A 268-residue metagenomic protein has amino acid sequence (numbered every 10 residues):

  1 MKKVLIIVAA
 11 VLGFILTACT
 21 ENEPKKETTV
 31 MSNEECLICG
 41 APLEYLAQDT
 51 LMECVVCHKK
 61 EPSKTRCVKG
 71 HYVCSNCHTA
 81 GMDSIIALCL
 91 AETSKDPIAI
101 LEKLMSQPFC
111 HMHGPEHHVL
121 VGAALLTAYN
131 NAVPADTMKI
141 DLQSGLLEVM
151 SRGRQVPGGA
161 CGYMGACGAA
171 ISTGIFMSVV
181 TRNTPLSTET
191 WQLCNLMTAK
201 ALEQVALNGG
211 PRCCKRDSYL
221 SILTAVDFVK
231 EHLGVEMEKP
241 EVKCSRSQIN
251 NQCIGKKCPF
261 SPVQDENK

Functional and structural regions predicted by a protein language model:
L16-A18: C-terminal motif of bacterial Sec signal peptides marking the signal peptidase cleavage site
P24-N33, P42-T50, T65-V68: Short, flexible, mixed-charge glycine/proline-rich loop motifs that serve as phosphate/nucleic-acid-contacting
N33, L51-C54, K64, H71 (+2 more regions): Residues immediately within or flanking Cys/His clusters that coordinate Zn2+ in small zinc-binding modules
L37-I38, V56-K59, R66-K69, N76-T79: Short, cysteine/histidine-rich loop/knuckle motifs that typically chelate Zn2+
L43, E61, V73, G81: Cys/His-rich microdomains that often coordinate metals
S63-K64, K103-P115, R154-G165, Q204-R212: A short glycine/serine-rich beta->alpha loop
H117, G159-V179: Conserved phosphate/anionic-ligand binding catalytic regions in large, soluble enzymes, centered on
V180-T181, L186-K230: A structural-propensity feature for long, helix-poor, extended segments
